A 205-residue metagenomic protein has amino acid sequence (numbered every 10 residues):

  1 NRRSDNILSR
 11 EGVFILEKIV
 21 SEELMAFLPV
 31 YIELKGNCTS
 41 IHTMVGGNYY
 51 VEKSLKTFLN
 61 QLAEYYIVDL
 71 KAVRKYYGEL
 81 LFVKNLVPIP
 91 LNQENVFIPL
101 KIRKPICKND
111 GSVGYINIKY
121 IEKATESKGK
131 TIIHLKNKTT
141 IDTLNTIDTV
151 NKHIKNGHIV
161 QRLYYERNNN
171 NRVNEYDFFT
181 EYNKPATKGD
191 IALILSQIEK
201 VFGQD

Functional and structural regions predicted by a protein language model:
N1-G114, Y120-D205: Eukaryotic intrinsically disordered, low-complexity regulatory linkers and tails enriched in Ser/Thr/Pro
